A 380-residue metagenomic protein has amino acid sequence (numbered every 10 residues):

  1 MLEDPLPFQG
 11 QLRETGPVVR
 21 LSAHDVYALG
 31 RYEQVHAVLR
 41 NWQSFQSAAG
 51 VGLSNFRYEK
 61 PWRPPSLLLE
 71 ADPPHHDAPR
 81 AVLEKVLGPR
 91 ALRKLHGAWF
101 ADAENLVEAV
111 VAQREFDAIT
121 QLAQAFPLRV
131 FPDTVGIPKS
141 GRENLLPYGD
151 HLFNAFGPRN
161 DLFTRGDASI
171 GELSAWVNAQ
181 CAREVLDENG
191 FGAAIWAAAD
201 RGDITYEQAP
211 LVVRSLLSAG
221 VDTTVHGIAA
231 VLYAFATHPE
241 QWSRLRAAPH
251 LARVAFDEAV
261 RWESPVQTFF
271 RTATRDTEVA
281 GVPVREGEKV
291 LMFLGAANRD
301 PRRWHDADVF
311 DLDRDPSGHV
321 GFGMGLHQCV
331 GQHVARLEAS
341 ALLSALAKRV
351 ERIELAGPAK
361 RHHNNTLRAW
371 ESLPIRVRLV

Functional and structural regions predicted by a protein language model:
M1-V380: Cytochrome P450
